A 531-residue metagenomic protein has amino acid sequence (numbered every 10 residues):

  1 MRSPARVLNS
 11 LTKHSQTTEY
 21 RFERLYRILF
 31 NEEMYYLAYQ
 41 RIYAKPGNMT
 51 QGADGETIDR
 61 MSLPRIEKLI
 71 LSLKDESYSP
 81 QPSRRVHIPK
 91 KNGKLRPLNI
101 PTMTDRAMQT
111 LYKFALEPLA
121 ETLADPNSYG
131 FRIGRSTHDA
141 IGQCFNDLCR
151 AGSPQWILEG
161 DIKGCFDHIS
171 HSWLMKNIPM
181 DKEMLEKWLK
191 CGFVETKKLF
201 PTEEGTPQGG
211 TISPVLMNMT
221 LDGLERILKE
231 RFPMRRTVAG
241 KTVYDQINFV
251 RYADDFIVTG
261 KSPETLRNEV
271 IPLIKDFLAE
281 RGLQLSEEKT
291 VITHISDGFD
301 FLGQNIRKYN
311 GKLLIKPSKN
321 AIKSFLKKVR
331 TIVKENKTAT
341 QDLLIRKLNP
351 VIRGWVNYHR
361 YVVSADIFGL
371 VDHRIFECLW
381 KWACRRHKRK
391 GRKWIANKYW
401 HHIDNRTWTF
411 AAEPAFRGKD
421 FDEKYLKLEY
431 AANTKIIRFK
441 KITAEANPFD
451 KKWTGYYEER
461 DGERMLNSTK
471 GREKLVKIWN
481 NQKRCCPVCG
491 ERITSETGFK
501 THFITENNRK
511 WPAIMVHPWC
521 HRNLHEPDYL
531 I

Functional and structural regions predicted by a protein language model:
R2-T211: Conserved pre-catalytic core of RNA-dependent polymerases
P126-N127, R132-R135, D139-G298, R484: Conserved polymerase palm-domain catalytic core
D161, G490-P518, R522-L530: Histidine-centered nuclease catalytic patch
T196-L199, R281-W355: A conserved non-catalytic segment of reverse transcriptases and RNA-directed RNA polymerases corresponding to the late
T331-K393: Right-hand nucleic-acid polymerase module
R374-C378, A383-K474, C485: Extended C-terminal regions of large enzymes
G471-K477, I504-N507: Short, intrinsically disordered, charge-biased short linear motifs at domain edges
I478-K483, R509-A513: Short metal-coordination and nucleic-acid-contact micro-motifs, chiefly zinc-binding Cys/His arrays
